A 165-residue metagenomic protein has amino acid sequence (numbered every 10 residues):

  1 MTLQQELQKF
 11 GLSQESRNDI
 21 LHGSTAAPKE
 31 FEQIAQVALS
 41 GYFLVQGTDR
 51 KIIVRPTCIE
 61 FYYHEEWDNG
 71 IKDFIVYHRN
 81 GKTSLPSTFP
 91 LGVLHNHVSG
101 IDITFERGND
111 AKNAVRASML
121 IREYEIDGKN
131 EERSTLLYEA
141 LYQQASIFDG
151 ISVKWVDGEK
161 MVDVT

Functional and structural regions predicted by a protein language model:
M1-T165: A cross-family signal for N-terminal binding/gating loops and helix N-caps that shape access to the active site
